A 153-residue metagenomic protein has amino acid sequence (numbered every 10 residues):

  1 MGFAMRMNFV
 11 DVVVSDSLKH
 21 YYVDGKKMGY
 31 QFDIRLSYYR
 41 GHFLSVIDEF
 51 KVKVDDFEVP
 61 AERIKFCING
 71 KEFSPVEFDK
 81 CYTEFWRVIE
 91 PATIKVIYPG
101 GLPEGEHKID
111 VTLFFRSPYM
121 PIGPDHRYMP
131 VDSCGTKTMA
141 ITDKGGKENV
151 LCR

Functional and structural regions predicted by a protein language model:
M1-R153: Terminal leader/tail segments of proteins
